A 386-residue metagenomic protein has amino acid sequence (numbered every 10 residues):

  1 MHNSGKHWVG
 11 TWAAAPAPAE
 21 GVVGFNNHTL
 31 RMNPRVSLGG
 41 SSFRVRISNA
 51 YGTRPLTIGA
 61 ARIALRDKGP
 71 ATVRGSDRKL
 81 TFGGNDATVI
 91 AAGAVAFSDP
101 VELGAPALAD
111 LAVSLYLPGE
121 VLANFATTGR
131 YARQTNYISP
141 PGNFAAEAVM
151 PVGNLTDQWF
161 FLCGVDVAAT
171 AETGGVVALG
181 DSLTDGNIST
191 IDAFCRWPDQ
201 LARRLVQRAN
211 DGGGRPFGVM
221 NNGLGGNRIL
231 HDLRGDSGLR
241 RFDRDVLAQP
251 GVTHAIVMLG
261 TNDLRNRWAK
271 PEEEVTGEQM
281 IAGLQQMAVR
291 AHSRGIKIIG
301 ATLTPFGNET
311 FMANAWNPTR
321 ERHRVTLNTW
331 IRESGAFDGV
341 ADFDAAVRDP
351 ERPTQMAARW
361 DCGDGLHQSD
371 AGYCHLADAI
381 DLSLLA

Functional and structural regions predicted by a protein language model:
M1-L179, S189-D192, N210-G212, A386: N-terminal secretory targeting modules
W12, N26-M32, P55, I63-A64 (+8 more regions): Conserved SGNH/GDSL esterase-like catalytic core that processes O-acyl groups on lipids and polysaccharides
T53, A168, L247, R332-D338: Structural motif
L179-D181, A301, A341: Active-site flanking residues adjacent to catalytic metal/cofactor-binding acidic residues
L239, R265-R267, T304-A386: Catalytic His-Asp segment of secreted/periplasmic serine-dependent ester chemistry enzymes
